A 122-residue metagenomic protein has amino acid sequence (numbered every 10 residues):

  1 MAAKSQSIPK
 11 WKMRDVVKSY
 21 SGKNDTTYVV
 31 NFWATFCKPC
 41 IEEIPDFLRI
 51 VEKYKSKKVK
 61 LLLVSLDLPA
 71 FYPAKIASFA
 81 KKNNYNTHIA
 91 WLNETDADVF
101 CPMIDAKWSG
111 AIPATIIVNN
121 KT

Functional and structural regions predicted by a protein language model:
M1-K10, K121-T122: N-terminal targeting signals for export/organelle localization
S7-Y28, V51: A short beta-strand-turn-helix
K23-Y28, K57-K60, Y85-H88: Loop/turn elements at helix/coil->beta-strand transitions in domains of secreted/extracellular proteins
T26-Y28, F32-F36, A111: Short pre-active-site segment immediately N-terminal to redox-active cysteine/selenocysteine motifs in thiol-based
F32-D46: Conserved redox-active cysteine motifs that mediate thiol-disulfide chemistry, especially di-cysteine Cys-X(1-2)-Cys
C37, P113, V118-T122: Short, glycine-anchored, charge-dense loop/turn motifs used at functional sites
P45-N83, A97-P102: Structural microenvironment flanking redox-active thiols in thiol-disulfide oxidoreductases
F79-I112, N120: Short, internal strand/loop/helix patches that form the active-site neighborhood or redox-interaction surface
